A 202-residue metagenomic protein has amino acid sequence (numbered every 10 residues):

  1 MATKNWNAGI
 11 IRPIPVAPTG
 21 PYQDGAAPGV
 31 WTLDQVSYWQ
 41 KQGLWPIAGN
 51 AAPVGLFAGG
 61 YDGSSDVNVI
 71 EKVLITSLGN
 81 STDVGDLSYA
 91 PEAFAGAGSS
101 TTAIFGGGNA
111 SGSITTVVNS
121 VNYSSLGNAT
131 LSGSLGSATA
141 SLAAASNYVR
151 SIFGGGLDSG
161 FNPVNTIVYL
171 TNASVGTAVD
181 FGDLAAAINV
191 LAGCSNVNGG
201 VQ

Functional and structural regions predicted by a protein language model:
M1-Q202: Polar, enzyme-active/binding microenvironments
